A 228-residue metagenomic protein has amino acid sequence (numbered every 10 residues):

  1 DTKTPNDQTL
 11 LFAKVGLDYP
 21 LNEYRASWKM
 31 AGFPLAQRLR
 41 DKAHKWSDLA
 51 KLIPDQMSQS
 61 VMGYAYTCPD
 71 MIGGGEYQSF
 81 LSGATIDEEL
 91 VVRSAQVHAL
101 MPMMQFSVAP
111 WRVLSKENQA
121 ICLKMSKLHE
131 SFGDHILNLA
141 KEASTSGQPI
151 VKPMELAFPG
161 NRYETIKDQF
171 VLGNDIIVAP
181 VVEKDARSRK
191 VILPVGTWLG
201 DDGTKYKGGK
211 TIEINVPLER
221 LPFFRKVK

Functional and structural regions predicted by a protein language model:
D1-K226: Catalytic-domain carbohydrate-binding cleft regions of carbohydrate-active enzymes
